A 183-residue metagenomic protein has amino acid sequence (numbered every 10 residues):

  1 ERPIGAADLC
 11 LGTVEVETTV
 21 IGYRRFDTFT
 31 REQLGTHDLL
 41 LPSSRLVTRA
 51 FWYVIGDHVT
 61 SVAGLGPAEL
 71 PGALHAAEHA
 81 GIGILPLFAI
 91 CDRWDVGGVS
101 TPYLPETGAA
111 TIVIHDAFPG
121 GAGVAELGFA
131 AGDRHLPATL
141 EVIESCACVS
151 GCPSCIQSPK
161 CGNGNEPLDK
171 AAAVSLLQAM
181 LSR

Functional and structural regions predicted by a protein language model:
E1-R183: Extended, highly charged accessory segments
